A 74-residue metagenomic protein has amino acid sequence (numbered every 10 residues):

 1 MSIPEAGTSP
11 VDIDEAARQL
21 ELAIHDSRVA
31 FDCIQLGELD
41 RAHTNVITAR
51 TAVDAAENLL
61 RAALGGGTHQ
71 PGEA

Functional and structural regions predicted by a protein language model:
M1-C33: N-terminal acidic leader/helix
S2-P10, N58-A74: Short, charged, intrinsically disordered terminal tails
V29-H69: Short, charge-rich amphipathic interface segments used for partner binding and complex assembly
